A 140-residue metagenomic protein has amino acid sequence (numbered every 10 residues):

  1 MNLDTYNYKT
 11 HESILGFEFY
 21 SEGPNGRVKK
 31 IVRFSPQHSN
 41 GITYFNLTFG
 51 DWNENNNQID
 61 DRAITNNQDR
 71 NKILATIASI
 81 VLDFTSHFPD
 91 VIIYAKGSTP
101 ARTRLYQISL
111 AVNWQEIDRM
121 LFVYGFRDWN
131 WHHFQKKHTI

Functional and structural regions predicted by a protein language model:
M1-I140: Non-catalytic substrate-recognition and accessory regions of acyl/acetyltransferase enzymes
